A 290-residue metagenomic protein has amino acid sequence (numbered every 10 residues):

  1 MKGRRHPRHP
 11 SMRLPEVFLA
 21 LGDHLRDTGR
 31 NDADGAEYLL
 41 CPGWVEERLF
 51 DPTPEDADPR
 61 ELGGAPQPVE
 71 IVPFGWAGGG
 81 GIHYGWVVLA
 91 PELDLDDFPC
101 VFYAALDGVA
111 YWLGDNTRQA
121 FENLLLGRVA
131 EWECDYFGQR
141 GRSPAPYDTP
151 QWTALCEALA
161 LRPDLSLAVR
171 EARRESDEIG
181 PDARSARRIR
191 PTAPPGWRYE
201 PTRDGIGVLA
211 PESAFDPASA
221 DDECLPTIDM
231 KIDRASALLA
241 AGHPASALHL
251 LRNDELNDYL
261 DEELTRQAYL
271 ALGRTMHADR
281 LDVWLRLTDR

Functional and structural regions predicted by a protein language model:
M1-D96, A172-E175, I179-R290: A surface-exposed partner-binding patch
L93-A145: Compact, glycine/acidic-enriched structural inserts
L124-D177: Extended, acidic-biased charged interface segments
